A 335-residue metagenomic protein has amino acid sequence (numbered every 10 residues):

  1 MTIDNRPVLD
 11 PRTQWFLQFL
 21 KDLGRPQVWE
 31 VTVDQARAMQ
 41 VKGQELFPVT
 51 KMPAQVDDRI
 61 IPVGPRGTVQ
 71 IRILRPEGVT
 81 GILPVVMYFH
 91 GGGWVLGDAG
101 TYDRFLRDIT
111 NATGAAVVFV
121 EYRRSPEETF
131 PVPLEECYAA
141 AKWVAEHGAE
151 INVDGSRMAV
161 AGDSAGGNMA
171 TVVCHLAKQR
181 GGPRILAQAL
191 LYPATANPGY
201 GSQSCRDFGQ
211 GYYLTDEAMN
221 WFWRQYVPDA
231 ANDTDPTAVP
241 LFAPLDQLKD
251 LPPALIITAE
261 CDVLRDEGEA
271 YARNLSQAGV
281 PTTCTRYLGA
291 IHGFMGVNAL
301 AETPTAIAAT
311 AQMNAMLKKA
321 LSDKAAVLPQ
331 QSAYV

Functional and structural regions predicted by a protein language model:
M1-I73, N232, P304, A315 (+1 more regions): A glycine/proline-hinged amphipathic helix-loop "lid/cap" segment that gates access to hydrophobic ligand pockets
G64-P65, I71-I82, L241-L248: Short beta-strand-to-loop junctions in surface cap/lid or active-site-entrance loops
I82-G92: Short beta-strand element of the alpha/beta-hydrolase
G100-F119: Short amphipathic alpha-helix adjacent to the substrate-entry channel of hydrolases
E128-E150, M313: Alpha/beta-hydrolase active-site loop
A145-V160, R180: Gly/Ser-rich "nucleophile elbow"/oxyanion-hole loop immediately N-terminal to the catalytic nucleophile in hydrolases
G155-S156, T171-V335: Alpha/beta hydrolase fold serine-hydrolase catalytic domain that processes acyl esters and thioesters
G162, G166, A170: Gly/Ala-rich beta-loop-alpha elbow adjacent to hydrolase catalytic centers
